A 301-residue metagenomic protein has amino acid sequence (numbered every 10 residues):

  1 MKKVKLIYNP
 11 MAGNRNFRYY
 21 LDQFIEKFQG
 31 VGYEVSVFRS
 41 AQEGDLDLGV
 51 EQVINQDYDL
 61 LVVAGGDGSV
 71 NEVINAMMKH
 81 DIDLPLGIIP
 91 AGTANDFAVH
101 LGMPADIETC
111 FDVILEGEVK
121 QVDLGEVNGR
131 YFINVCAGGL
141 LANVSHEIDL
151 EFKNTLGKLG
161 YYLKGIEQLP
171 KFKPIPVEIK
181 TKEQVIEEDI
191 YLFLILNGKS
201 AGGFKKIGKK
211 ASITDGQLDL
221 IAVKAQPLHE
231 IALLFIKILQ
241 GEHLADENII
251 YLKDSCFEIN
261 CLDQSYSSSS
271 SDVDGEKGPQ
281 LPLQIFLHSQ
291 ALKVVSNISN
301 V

Functional and structural regions predicted by a protein language model:
M1-A64, Q184, V301: ATP/NTP phosphate-donor binding region
K2-V4, L84, S255: Nucleotide donor/acceptor-binding cores
D22, E26, E51, N75-K79 (+2 more regions): Short, well-ordered alpha-helices that flank and scaffold nucleotide-derived cofactor binding pockets
V31, S40, K79-Y191, I195: Catalytic core of DAGKc-family lipid kinases
G68-L84: Short Gly/Thr/Asp-enriched flexible loops that form oxyanion-binding sites at enzyme active sites
A137, L141, L194-I207, K277: Glycine-rich phosphate/pyrophosphate-binding beta-alpha loops
F152-G160, K209-H229: Gly/Ser/Thr-rich active-site loops/lids in small-molecule metabolic enzymes that frequently grip phosphoryl groups
T181, E187, S212, A222-V301: ATP/nucleoside-binding phosphotransfer catalytic cores, i.e., glycine-rich phosphate-binding loops
